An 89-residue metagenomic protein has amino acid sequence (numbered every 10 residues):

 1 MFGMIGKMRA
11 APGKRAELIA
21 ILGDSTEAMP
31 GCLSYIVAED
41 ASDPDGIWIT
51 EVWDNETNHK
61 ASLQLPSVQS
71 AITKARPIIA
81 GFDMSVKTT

Functional and structural regions predicted by a protein language model:
M1-I47, V52-P66, A80-T89: Short S/T/G/P-rich N-terminal loop/turn motif that feeds into the first structured element of a domain
R76-P77: A short N-terminal helical cap/helix-turn-helix that marks the beginning of AMP-binding/adenylate-forming
